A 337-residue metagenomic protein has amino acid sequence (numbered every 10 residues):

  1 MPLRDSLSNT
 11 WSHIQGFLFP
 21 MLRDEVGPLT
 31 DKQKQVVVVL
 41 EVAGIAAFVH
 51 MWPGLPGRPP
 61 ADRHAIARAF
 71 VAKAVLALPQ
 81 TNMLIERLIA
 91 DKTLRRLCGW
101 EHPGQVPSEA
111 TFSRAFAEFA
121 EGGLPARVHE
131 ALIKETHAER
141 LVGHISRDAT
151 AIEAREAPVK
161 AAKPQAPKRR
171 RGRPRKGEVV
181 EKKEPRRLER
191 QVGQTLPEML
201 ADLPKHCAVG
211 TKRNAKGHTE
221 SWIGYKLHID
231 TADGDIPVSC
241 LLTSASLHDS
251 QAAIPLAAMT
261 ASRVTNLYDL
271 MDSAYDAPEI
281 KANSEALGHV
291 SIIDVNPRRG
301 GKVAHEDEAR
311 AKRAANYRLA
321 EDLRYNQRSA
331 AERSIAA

Functional and structural regions predicted by a protein language model:
M1-A47: Charged, often Cys/His-bearing segments associated with DNA-binding zinc-finger transcription factors
P28-L76: Basic, short loop/linker segments at the boundary and entry of helix-turn-helix/winged-helix-like folds
P59-R127: Short, positively charged, Gly/Tyr-enriched micro-motifs that form contact patches at catalytic or ligand/partner
P60, V106, S146, L270 (+1 more regions): Alpha-helical architecture
A65-R68, A252, A330-S334: Catalytic-loop motifs flanking and including active-site residues across diverse enzymes
E86, E109-A286: Polybasic low-complexity intrinsically disordered regions
S273-A337: Helix-centered, glycine/charged polyanion-binding patches within enzymatic domains that contact phosphate-containing
